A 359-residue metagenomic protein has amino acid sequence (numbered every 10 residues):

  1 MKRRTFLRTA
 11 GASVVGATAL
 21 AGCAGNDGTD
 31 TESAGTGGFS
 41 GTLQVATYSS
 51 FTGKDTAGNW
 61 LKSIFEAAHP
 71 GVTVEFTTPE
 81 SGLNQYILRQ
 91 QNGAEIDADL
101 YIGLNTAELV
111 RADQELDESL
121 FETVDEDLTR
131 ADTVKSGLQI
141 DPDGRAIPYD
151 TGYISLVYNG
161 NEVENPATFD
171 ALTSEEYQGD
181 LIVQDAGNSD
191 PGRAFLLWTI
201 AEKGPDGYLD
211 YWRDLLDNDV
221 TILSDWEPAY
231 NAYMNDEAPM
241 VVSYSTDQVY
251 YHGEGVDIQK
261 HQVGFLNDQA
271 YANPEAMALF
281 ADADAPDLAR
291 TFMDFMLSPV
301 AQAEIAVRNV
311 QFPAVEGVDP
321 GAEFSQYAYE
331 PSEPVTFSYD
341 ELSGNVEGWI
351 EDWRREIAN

Functional and structural regions predicted by a protein language model:
M1-A19: N-terminal secretory signal peptides and thylakoid transit peptides that target proteins across membranes
C23-A34, G38: Bacterial lipoprotein signal-peptidase II cleavage site
G38-V110: Early extracytoplasmic/lumenal segment of secretory-pathway proteins
Y48, D55-T56, D97-E237: Extracytoplasmic ligand-binding site segments that recognize negatively charged/polar headgroups
A107-R111, M240-Q259, N309: A ligand-binding cleft/hinge motif common to bilobed small-molecule-binding domains
G152, R213-L216, I222-L223, V256-A281: Periplasmic-binding protein-like
A270, E275, F280-F337: Mature extracytoplasmic/periplasmic domains
A322-N359: Extracellular/periplasmic bilobal clamshell ligand-binding domains
